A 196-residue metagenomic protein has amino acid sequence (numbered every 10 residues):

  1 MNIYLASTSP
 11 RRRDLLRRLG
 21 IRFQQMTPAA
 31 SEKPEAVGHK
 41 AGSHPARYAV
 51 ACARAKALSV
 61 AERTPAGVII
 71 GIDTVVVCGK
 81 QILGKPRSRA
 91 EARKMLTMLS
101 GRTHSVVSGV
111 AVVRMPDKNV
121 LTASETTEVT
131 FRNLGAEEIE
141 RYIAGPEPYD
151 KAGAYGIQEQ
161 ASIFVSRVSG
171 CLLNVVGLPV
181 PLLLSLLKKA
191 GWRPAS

Functional and structural regions predicted by a protein language model:
M1-I21, R102, D117, T126-S196: GST superfamily/GST-like fold recognition
M1-V68, Q81, L134-E137, P181 (+1 more regions): N-terminal polybasic phosphate/anion-binding patch
L16, A53, D73, A92 (+2 more regions): Residue-level signal for inorganic ion chemistry
P34-A36, V77-C78, D117-E125, V168: Acidic/polar active-site rim loop that often engages polyanionic ligands
I70-G71, G109-A111, Q158: Short beta-strand segments
T74-H104, F131-N133: Active-site-adjacent loop/tail segments of enzyme domains
V75-C78, L83, V113, K118 (+1 more regions): Short, active-site-adjacent cap segments at secondary-structure transitions
R93-T97, G109-T122, T126-T127: Anionic-ligand binding region
